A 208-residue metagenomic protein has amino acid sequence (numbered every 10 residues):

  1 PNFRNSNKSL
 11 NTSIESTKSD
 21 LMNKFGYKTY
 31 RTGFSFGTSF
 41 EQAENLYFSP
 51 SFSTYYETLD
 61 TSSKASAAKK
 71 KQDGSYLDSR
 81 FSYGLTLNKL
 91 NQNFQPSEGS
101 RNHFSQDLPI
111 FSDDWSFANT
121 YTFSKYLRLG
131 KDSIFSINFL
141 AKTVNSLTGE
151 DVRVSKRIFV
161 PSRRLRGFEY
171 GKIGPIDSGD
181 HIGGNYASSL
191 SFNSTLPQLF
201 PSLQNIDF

Functional and structural regions predicted by a protein language model:
P1-D73: Transmembrane beta-barrel wall of Gram-negative outer-membrane proteins
S9-E15, S35, Y47-S53, S82 (+3 more regions): Residue-level detector of the transmembrane beta-barrel scaffold of outer-membrane proteins
S63-N205: C-terminal outer-membrane beta-barrel translocator/porin domains of Gram-negative envelope proteins and their
